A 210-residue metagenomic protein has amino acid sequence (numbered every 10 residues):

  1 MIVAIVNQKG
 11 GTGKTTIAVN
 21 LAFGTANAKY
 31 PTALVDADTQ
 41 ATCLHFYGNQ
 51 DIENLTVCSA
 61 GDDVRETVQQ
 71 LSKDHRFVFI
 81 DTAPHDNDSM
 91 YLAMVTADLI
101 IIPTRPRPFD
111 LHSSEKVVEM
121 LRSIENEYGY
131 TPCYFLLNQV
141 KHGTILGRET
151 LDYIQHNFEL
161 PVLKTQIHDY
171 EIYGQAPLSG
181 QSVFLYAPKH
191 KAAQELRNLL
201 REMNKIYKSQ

Functional and structural regions predicted by a protein language model:
I2-Q8, T12, F23-Y91, E127 (+1 more regions): P-loop/Walker-type NTP enzyme "switch/lid" segment
I17: Hydrophobic positions on the alpha1 helix immediately C-terminal to the Walker A/P-loop
L34, I80, I102, F135-L137: Structural beta-sheet core signal
S89-P108: Inter-motif core of Ras-like GTPase G domains
S114-G129: Conserved C-terminal guanine-recognition region of P-loop GTPase G domains, centered on the G4
K141, L151-Q181, L196: Beta-strand-loop-alpha "switch" segments that mediate conformational coupling across diverse proteins
V183-Q210: NTP-binding/hydrolysis catalytic cores, primarily Walker-type P-loop NTPases
